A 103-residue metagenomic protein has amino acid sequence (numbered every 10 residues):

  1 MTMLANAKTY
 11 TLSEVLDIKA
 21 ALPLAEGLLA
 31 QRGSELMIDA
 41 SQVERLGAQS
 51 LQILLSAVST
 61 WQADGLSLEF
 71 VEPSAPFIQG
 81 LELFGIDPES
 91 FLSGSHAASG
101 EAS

Functional and structural regions predicted by a protein language model:
M1-Q49, I53-S103: STAS-like cytosolic regulatory interaction modules
